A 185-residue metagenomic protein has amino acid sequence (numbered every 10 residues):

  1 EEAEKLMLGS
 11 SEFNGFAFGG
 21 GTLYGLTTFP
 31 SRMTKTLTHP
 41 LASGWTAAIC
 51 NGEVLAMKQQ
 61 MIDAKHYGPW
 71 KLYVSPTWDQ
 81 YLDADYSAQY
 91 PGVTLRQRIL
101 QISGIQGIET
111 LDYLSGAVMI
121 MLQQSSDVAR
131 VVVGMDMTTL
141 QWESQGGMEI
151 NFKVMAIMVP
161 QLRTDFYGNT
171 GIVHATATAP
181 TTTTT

Functional and structural regions predicted by a protein language model:
E1-G52: Alpha-helical scaffold segments that mediate packing/assembly in large oligomeric complexes
A3-L6, S10, N14, M61-G68 (+1 more regions): Short secondary-structure junctions and interdomain/linker hinges
E4, T77, I157: Residue-level marker of positions within ordered structural domains that often coincide with functionally constrained
G20-G25, T77-Y81, F166: Short, catalytically relevant binding-site loops at active-site mouths
L37-G104: Long, positively charged binding patches that form subdomain-scale interaction surfaces for polyanionic ligands
Y81-T185: Sequence/fold signature of self-assembling virion shell proteins
